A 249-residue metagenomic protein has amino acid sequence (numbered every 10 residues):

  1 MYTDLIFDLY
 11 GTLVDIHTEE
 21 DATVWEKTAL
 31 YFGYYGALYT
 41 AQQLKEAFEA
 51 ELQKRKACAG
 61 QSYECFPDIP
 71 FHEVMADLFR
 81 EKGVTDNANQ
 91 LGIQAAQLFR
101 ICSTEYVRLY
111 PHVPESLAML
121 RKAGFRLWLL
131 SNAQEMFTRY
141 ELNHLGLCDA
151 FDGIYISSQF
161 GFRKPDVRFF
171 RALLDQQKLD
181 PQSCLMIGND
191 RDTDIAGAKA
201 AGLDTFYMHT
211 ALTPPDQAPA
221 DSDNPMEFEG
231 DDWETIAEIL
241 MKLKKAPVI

Functional and structural regions predicted by a protein language model:
M1-L5, D15-T18, A37-Q42, N89-Q90 (+4 more regions): Asp-based, Mg2+/Mn2+-dependent phosphohydrolase catalytic module
D8: Short, acidic, Ser/Thr-enriched surface-loop or helix-capping motifs
D15-T23, K56-G60: Short, flexible, glycine-rich and Lys/Arg-enriched loop motifs at helix boundaries that contact anionic partners
E20-F32: Basic, amphipathic juxtamembrane/active-site segments that coordinate anionic phosphate or diphosphate groups
A29, A47-Q97: A metal-dependent, Asp-based hydrolase signature
G33-Y34, C65, S103: A short acidic, glycine-rich active-site loop that binds or catalyzes chemistry on phosphate/adenosine moieties
L98-V107: Surface-exposed cleft-lining segments at the edges of enzyme active sites
